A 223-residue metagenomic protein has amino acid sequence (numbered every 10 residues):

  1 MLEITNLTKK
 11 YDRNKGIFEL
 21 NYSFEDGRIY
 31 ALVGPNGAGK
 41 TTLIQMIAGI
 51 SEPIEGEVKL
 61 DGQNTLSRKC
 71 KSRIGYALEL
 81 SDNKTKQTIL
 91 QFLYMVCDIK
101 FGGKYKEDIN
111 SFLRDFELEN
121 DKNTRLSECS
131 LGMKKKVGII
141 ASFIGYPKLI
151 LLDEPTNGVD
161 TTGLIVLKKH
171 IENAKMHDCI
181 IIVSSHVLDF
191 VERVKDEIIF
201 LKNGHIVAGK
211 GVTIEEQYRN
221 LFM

Functional and structural regions predicted by a protein language model:
M1-I4, T8-E19: A short, flexible loop at the N-terminus of ABC-type nucleotide-binding domains that lies
V33-P35: The feature captures the beta-strand-to-loop junction immediately N-terminal to the Walker
A48: Helix-to-loop junction immediately C-terminal to a conserved catalytic motif
G56-C70: Conserved ABC transporter NBD signature motif
Y94, D98, K104-D121: Conserved ABC ATPase "signature" region
I150-E154: Catalytic Walker B motif of ABC-type/P-loop ATPase nucleotide-binding domains
S184-H186: H-loop/switch region of ABC-family ATPase nucleotide-binding domains
